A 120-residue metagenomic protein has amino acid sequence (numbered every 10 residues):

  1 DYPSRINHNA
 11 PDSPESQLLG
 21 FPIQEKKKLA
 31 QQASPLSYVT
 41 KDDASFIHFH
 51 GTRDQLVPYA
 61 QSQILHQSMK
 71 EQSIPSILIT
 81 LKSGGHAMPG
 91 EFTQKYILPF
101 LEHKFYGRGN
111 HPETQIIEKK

Functional and structural regions predicted by a protein language model:
D1-S4, T52-Q55, S83-A87: Solvent-exposed loop/turn segments at secondary-structure junctions within structured extracellular/periplasmic domains
P3-Y38, A44: Mobile cap/lid helix-loop segments that gate and shape the active-site cleft of serine hydrolases
A33, L56-Y59: Short, well-ordered coil↔helix boundary/capping segments
S37-V39, V57, I74: Hydrophobic aliphatic residue packing
T40-K41, K70: A short hydrophobic alpha-helix cap/turn motif
D42, I47-H50, D54: Short beta-strand/loop motif that positions the catalytic acidic residue of the alpha/beta-hydrolase fold
F49, Y59-K120: C-terminal catalytic histidine-bearing segment of alpha/beta-hydrolase fold enzymes
